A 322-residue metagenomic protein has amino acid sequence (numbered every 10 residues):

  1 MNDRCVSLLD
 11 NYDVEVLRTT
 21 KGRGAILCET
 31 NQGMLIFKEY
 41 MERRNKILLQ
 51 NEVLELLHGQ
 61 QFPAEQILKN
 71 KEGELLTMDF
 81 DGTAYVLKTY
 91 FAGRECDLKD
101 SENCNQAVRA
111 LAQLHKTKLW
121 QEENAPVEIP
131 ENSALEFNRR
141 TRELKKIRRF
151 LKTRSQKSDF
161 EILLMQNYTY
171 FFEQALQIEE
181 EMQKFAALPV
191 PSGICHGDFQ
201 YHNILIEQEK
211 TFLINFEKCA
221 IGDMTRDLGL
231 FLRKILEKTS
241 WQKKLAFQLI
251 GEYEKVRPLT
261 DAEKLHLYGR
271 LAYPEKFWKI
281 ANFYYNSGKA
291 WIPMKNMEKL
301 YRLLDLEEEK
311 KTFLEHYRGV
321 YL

Functional and structural regions predicted by a protein language model:
R4-T30, N70: ATP-binding glycine-rich phosphate-binding loop
R18, K38-N45, C96, N124-I194 (+4 more regions): ATP-dependent phospho-/nucleotidyl transfer catalytic cores
A25-E29, I67, L176-R226: Active-site acidic catalytic loop and adjacent metal/ATP-binding pocket of ATP-dependent phosphoryl transfer enzymes
G33-P126: ATP-binding pocket architecture of kinase catalytic cores
A84-L98, K146-T153, Y273-W291: A glycine-centered beta->alpha junction motif in the catalytic cores of kinase/phosphotransferase enzymes
T225-P258, L271-A290: Active-site activation/catalytic loop segments of kinase-like enzymes and analogous catalytic loops in related
W278-L322: ATP/Mg2+ or Mg2+-diphosphate-binding catalytic cores that bind nucleotide phosphates or diphosphates via glycine-rich
